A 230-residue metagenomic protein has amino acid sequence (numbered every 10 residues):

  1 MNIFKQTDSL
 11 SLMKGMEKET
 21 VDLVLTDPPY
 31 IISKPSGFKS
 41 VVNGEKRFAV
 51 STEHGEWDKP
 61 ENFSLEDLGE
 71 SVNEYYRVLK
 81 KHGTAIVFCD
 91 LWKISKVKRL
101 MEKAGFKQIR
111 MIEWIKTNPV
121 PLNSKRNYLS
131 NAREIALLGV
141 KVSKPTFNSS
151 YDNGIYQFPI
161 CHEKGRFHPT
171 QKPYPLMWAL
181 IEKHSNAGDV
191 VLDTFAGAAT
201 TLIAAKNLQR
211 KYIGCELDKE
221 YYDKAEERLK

Functional and structural regions predicted by a protein language model:
M1-G214, D218-Y222: Core catalytic lobe of class I
A225-E226: Conserved SAM-binding loop
